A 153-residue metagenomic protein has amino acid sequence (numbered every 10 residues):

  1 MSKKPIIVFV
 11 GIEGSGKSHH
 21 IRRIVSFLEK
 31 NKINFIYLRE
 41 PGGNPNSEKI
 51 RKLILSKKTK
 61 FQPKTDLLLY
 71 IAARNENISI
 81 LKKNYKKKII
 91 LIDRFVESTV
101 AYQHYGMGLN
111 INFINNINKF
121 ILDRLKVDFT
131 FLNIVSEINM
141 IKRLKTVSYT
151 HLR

Functional and structural regions predicted by a protein language model:
K3-I6: Pre-Walker A (Motif I) flank of P-loop NTPase domains
F9: Hydrophobic anchor at the beta1->P-loop junction of P-loop NTPases
I12: P-loop (Walker A) phosphate-binding loop of NTP-binding proteins
K17: Conserved lysine of the Walker
H20: Hydrophobic positions on the alpha1 helix immediately C-terminal to the Walker A/P-loop
I33-L122: ATP-dependent small-molecule kinase phosphotransfer cores that center on conserved nucleotide phosphate-binding segments
I92-R94, D123-L144: Conserved phosphate-donor/acceptor-positioning beta-strand/loop module used by diverse small-molecule
T150-R153: Conserved small/polar residues in nucleotide/adenosyl-binding loops
